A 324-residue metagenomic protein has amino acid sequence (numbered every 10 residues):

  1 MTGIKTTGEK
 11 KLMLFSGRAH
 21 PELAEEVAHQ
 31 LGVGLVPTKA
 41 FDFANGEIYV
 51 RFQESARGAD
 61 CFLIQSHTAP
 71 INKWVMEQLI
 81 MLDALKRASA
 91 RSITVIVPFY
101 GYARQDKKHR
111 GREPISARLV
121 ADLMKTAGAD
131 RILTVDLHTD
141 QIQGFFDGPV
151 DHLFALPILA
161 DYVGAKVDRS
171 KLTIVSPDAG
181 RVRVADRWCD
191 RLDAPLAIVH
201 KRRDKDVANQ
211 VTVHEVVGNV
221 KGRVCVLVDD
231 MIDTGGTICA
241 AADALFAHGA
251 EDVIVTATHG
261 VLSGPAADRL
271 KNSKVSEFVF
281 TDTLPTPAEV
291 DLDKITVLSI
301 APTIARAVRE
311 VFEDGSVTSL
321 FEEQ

Functional and structural regions predicted by a protein language model:
M1-Q324: PRPP-associated nucleotide enzymes
